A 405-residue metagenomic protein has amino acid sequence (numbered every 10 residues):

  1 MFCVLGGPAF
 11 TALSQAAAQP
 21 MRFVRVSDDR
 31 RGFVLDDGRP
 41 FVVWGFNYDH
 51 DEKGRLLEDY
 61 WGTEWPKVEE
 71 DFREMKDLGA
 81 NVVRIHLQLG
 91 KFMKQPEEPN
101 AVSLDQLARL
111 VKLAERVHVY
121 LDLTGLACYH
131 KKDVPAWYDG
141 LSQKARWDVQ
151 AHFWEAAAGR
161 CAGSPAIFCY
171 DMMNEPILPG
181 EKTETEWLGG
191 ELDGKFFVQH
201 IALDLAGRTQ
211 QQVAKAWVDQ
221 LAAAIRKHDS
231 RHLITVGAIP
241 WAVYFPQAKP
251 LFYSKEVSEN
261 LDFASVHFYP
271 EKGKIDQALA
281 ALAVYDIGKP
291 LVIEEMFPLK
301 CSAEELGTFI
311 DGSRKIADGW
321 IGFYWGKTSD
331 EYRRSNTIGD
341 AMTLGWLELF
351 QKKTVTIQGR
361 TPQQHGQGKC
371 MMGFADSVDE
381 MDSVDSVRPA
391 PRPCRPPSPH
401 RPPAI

Functional and structural regions predicted by a protein language model:
M1-A9: Bacterial N-terminal signal peptides
G6, P389, P393-P396: Intrinsically disordered, low-complexity proline-rich regions
T11-A18: Boundary at the C-terminal end of the N-terminal hydrophobic targeting segment
M21-F263, G273, Y285, M296 (+3 more regions): Active-site mouth of glycoside hydrolases
W44, F268-E271, I275, P290-F374: Substrate-binding cleft of secreted/luminal carbohydrate-active enzymes
G373-R388: Asp/Glu-rich intrinsically disordered low-complexity tracts
P399-P403: Short, intrinsically disordered C-terminal tails of secreted or membrane-associated proteins
